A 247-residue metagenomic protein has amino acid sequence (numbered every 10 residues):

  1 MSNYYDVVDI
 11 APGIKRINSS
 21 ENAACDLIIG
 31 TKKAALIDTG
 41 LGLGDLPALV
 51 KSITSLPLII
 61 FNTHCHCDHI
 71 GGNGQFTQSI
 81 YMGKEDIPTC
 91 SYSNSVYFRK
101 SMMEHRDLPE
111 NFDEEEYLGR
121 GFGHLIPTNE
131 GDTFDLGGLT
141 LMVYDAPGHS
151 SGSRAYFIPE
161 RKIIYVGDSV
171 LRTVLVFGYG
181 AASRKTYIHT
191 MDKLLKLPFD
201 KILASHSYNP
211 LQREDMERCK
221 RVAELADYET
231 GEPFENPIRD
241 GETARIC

Functional and structural regions predicted by a protein language model:
N3-S52, A155-L171: Conserved beta-strand hairpin/beta-sheet module of binuclear metal-dependent hydrolase folds, prominently
I10-R16, G131, T140-M142: Short, hydrophobic/aromatic-rich segments at coil-to-beta transitions
I17-N18, G123-L125, D145-P147: Short Gly/Pro-enriched turn/cap motifs at secondary-structure boundaries
A23, G123-L125, G131, G138-L141: Short coil/loop residues immediately preceding or within conserved phosphate-binding loops of NTP-utilizing enzyme
T31, T54-P57, N73-S79, P159-R161 (+1 more regions): Short glycine/proline-enriched coil/turn segments at helix->beta-strand junctions
A34-L36, L41-G42, T133, T140-F234: Metallo-beta-lactamase
L43-T133, R221-E235: Active-site HxH/HxHxD metal-binding segment of metal-dependent hydrolases
E232-C247: C-terminal regulatory/interaction regions
